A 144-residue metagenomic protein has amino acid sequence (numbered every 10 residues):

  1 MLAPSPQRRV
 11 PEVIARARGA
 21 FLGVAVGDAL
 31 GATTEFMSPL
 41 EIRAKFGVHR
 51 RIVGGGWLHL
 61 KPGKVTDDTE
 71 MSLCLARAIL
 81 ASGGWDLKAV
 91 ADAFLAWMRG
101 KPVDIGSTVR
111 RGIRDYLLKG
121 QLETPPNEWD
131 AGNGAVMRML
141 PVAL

Functional and structural regions predicted by a protein language model:
M1-L144: Structured, active/binding-site neighborhoods that engage oxygen-rich ligands
